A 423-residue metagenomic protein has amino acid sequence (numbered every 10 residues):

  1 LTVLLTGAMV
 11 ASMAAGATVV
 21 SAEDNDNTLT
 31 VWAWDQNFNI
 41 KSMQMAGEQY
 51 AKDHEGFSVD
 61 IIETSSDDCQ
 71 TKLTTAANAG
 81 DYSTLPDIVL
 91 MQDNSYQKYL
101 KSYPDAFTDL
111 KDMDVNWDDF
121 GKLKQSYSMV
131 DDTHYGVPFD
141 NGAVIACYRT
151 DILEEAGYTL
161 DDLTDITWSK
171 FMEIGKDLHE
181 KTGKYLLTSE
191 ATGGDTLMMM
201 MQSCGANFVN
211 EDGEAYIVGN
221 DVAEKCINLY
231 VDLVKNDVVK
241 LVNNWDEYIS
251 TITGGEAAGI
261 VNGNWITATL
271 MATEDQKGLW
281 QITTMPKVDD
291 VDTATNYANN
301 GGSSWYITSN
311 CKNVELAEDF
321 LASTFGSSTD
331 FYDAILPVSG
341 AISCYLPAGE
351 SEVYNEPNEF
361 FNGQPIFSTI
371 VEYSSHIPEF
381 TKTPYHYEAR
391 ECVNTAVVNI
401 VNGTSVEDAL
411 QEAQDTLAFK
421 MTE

Functional and structural regions predicted by a protein language model:
N25-Q36, F57-I62, D87-I88, Y135 (+1 more regions): Short, well-ordered beta-strand elements
Q36-S58, C392-V393: Short, polar/charged alpha-helical segment
Q49, D53-K122, E155-G157, E256-G259 (+1 more regions): Extracytoplasmic "Venus flytrap"/periplasmic binding protein-like
L90-I145, S169-I174, M199, C204 (+3 more regions): Hinge/lid segment of periplasmic solute-binding proteins
D131-F139, V144, E154, S169-Y216 (+2 more regions): Extracytoplasmic/periplasmic solute-binding protein
E154, L160, S351-E356, S368-E423: Conserved C-terminal helix/tail region of periplasmic/extracytoplasmic solute-binding proteins
E173-D177, G213-V242, M285: Glycine-centered hinge/linker elements that transmit conformational signals in sensory and ligand-binding systems
I266-K277, D289-C392: C-terminal lobe and pocket-closing loops of periplasmic/extracytoplasmic Venus-flytrap solute-binding proteins
